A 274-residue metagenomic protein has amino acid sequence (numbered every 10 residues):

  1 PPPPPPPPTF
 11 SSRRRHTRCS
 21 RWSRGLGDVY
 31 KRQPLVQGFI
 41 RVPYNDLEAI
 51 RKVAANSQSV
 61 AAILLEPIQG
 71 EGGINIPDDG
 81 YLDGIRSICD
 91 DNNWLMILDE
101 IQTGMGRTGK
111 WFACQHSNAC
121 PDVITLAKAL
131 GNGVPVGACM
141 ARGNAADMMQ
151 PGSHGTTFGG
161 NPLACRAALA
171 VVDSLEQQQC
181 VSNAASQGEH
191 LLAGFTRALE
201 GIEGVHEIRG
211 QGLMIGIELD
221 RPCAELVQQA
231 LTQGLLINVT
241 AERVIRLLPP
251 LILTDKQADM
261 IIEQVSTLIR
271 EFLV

Functional and structural regions predicted by a protein language model:
P1-Y30: Single conserved hydrophobic/aromatic residue that forms the stacking wall/gate of nucleotide- or nucleobase-binding
R51, P151-G160: A short glycine-threonine-serine/GTX helix/turn-capping micro-motif
S59-G73: Short acidic, glycine-rich surface-loop motifs adjacent to enzyme active sites
N75-G109: Catalytic PLP-binding core of fold-type I/II PLP enzymes
H116-M148, G160-C165: Active-site PLP attachment segment
G143-N144, M148, L163-N183, T196-A198 (+2 more regions): Amphipathic alpha-helix from the class-I
E176-Q178, S186, P250-V274: PLP-dependent enzyme catalytic core of the Aspartate aminotransferase-like
E176-Q233: Conserved PLP-dependent catalytic core of the aminotransferase class-I/II
